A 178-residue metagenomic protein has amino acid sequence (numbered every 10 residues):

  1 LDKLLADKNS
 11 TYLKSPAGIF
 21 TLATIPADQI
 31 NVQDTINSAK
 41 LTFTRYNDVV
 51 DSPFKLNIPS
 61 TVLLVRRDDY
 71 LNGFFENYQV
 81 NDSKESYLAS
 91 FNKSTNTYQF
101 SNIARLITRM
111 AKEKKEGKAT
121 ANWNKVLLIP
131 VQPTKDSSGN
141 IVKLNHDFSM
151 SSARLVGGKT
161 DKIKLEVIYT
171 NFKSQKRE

Functional and structural regions predicted by a protein language model:
L1-E178: Secreted, disulfide-rich extracellular signaling modules
